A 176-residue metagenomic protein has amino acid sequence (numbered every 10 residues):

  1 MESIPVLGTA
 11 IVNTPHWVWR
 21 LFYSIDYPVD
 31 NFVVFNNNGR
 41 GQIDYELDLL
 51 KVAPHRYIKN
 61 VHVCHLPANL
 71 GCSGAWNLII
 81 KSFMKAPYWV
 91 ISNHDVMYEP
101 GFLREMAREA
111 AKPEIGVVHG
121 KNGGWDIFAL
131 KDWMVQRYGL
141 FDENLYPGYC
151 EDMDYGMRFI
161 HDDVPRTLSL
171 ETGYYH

Functional and structural regions predicted by a protein language model:
N13-Y27: Short, well-formed alpha-helical segments that are part of the catalytic scaffolds of diverse glycosyltransferases
F22, N77, A86, P100-A111 (+2 more regions): Short alpha-helix within the catalytic core of nucleotide-sugar-dependent glycosyltransferases
D26-C64: Acidic donor-binding segment of Leloir-type glycosyltransferases
L66-F83: Glycine-rich, basic loop-to-helix element that forms the pyrophosphate-binding segment of sugar-nucleotide handling
A86-M97: Short beta-strand-to-loop acidic/aromatic patch adjacent to the donor-nucleotide binding site
V96-I127: Conserved donor NDP-sugar-binding/catalytic core segment of glycosyltransferases
W125-G139: Conserved nucleotide-sugar donor-binding and metal-coordinating catalytic region shared by glycosyltransferases
G139-H161, P165-Y175: Donor nucleotide-sugar recognition loop
